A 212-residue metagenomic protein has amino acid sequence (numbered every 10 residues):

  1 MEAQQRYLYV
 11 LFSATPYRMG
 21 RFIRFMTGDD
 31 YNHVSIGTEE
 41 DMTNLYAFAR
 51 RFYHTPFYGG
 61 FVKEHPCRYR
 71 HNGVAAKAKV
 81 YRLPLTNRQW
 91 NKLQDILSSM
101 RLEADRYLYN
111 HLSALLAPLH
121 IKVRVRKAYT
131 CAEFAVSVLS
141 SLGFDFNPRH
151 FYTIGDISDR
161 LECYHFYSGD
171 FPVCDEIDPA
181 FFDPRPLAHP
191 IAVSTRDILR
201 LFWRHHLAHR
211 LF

Functional and structural regions predicted by a protein language model:
M1-F212: Cysteine-nucleophile amide-bond enzymes
